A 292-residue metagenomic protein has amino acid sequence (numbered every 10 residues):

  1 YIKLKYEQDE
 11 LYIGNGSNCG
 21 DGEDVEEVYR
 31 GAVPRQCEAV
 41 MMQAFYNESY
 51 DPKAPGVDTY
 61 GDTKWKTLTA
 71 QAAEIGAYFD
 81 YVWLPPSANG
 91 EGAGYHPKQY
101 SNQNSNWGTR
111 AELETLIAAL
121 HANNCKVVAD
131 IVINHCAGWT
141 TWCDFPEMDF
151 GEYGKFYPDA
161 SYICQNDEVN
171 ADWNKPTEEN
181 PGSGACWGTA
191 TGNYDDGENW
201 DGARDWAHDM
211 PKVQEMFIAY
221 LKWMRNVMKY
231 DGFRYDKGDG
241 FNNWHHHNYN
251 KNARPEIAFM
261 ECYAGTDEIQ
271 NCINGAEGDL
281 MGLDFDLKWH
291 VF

Functional and structural regions predicted by a protein language model:
L4-P34, K53-D58, K64, G154 (+4 more regions): First exposed extracellular module after export/assembly in secreted or surface-exposed proteins
K5-K126: N-terminal structural segment of carbohydrate-active enzymes
C19-E26, G31-M42, A70-E74, G92-Y95 (+3 more regions): Active-site-proximal helices and loops of the catalytic beta/alpha 8
Y46-E48, P86-A88, N104, I133-H135 (+2 more regions): Short, flexible loop/turn elements at secondary-structure junctions
W65, T69-Y81, E112-C125, W142-W173 (+1 more regions): An active-site-proximal structural segment forming one wall of the substrate-binding cleft that immediately precedes
G92-N104, H135-T189, K251: Aromatic- and acidic-residue-enriched segments that line the glycan-binding/catalytic groove of carbohydrate-active
S183-M216, K222: Glycine-rich phosphate-binding "P-loop"
